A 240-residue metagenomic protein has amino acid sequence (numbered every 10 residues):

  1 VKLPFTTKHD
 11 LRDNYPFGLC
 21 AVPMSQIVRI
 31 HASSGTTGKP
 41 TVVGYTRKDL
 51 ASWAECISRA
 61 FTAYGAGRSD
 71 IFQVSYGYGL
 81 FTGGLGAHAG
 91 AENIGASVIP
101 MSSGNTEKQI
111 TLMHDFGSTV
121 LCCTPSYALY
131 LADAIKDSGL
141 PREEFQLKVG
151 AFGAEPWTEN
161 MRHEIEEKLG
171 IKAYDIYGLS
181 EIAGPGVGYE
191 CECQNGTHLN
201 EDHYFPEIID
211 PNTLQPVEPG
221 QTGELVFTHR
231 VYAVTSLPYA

Functional and structural regions predicted by a protein language model:
V1-A32, T37-E55, R59-A63, R68-S69: Nucleotide 5′-phosphate-binding alpha/beta core
C20, T37-P40, G79, S180-I182 (+1 more regions): Gly/Ser/Thr-rich beta-alpha loop segments that engage phosphate groups in nucleotides
V28, C56, G86, K108 (+1 more regions): Short Gly/charged-rich anion-binding patches and loops
G38-S52, H88-V98, S118-C122: Acidic/glycine-enriched edge-of-secondary-structure segments
V42-T46, A66, G83-G86, T111 (+1 more regions): Short, conserved acidic/polar surface loops in the N-terminal third of protein domains
L50, G77-G79, S126-Y127: Short glycine-enriched loops at secondary-structure junctions
S58, T62-V98: Conserved AMP-binding loop of ANL adenylate-forming enzymes
I94-A240: Active-site glycine/GP-rich loop and adjacent strand/helix microenvironment that borders small-molecule binding pockets
